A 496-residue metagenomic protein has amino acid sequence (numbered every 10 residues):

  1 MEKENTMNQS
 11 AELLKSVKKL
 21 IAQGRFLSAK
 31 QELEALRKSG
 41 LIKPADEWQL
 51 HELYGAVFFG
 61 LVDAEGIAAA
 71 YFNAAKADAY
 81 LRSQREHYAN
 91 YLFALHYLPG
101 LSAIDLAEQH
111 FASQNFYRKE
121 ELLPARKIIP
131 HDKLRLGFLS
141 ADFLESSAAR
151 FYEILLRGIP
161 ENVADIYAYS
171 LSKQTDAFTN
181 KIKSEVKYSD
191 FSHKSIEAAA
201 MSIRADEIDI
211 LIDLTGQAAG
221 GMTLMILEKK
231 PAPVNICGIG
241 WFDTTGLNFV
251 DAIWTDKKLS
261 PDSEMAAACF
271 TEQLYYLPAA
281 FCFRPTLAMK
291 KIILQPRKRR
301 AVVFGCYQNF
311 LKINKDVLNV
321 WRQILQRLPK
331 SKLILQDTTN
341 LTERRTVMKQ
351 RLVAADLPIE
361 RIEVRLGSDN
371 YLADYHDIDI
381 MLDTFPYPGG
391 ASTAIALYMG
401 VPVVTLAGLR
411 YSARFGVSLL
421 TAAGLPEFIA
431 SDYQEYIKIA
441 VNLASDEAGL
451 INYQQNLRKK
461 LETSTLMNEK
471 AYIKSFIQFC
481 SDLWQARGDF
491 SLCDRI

Functional and structural regions predicted by a protein language model:
M1-A301, N309, Q350-D356, D369-I378 (+3 more regions): Alpha-helical solenoid repeat scaffolds of the TPR/TPR-like class and their adjacent stem/linker regions that mediate
L155-N162, K315-P329: Short hydrophobic signal-anchor/transmembrane segments that target glycosyltransferases and glycosylation machinery
Y169-Q174, K332-T346: Glycosyltransferase donor-sugar binding loop
T215, D383-G389, A407: Short Ser/Thr-rich beta->loop micro-motif in glycosyltransferases that lines and helps position the nucleotide-sugar
L382, A396: Donor-sugar nucleotide-binding helix/loop cap in glycosyltransferases
L397-Y398, T421: Short alpha-helix at the nucleotide-sugar/activated-sugar donor binding site of glycosyltransferases and closely
P402-Y411: Short hydrophobic beta-strand element within catalytic cores of glycosyltransferases and related nucleotide-activated
A413-G424: Short acidic/histidine- and often glycine-rich active-site loop of Leloir-type glycosyltransferases that engages
